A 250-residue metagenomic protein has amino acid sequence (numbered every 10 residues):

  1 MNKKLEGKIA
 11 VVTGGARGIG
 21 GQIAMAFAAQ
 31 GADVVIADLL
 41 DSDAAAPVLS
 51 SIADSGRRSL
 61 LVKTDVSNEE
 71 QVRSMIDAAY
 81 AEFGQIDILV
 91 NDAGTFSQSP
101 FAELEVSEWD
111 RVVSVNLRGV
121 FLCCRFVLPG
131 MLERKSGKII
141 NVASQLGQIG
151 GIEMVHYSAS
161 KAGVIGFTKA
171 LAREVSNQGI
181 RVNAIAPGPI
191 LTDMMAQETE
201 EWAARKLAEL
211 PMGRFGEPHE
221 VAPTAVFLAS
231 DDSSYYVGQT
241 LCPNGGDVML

Functional and structural regions predicted by a protein language model:
L5-V35: Canonical Rossmann dinucleotide-binding motif of NAD(H)/NADP(H)-dependent dehydrogenases/reductases, specifically
T95, A102-F121, S136, I140 (+2 more regions): Catalytic Tyr-X3-Lys loop
P100-F101, E108-V113, M195, W202 (+1 more regions): Substrate-binding pocket helix/loop in short-chain dehydrogenase/reductase
C124, S160, T168: Active-site helix of classical SDR
P129, R173-N177, S234: Alpha-helical segment proximal to the catalytic Tyr-Lys
S144: Residue(s) in the substrate-gating loop at a strand-loop-helix junction that position the organic substrate next
I149-I152, V226, V237-L250: Short C-terminal tail/terminal secondary-structure segment of NAD(P)H-dependent dehydrogenase/reductase domains
L210-V221, D232: A conserved structural motif in NAD(P)-dependent oxidoreductases
